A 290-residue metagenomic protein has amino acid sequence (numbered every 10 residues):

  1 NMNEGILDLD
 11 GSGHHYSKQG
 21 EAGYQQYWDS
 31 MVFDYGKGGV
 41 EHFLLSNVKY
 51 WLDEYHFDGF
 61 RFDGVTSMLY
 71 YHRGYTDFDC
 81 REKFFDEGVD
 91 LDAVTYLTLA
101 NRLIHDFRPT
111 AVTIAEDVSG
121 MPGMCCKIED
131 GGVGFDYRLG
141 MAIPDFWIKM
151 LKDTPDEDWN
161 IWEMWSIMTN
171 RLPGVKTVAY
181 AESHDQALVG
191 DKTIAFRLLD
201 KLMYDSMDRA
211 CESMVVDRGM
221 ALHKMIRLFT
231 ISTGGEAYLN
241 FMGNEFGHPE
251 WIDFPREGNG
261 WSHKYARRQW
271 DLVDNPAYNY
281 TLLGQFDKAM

Functional and structural regions predicted by a protein language model:
N1-V89: Substrate-binding/active-site clefts of carbohydrate-active enzymes
Q19, Q25-Q26, Q186, Q269 (+1 more regions): Residue-identity detector for glutamine
W28, W51, Y180, Q269-L272 (+1 more regions): Tryptophan-centered motif/residue detector
V40-W51, Y96, A100, L222-F229 (+1 more regions): Alpha-helical packing segments of well-folded alpha/beta enzyme cores
H56-D58, R73-A266: Conserved alpha/beta catalytic core and glycan-binding cleft of carbohydrate-active enzymes
N101-R102, R108-P109, A266-M290: Aromatic- and carboxylate-lined catalytic core of secreted/periplasmic carbohydrate-active enzymes
